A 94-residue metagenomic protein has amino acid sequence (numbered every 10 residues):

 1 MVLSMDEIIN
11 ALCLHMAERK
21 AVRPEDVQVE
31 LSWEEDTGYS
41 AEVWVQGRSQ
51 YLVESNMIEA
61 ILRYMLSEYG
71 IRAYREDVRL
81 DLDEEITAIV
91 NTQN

Functional and structural regions predicted by a protein language model:
M1-N94: Protein-protein interaction and targeting regions used for scaffolding, dimerization, and localization
